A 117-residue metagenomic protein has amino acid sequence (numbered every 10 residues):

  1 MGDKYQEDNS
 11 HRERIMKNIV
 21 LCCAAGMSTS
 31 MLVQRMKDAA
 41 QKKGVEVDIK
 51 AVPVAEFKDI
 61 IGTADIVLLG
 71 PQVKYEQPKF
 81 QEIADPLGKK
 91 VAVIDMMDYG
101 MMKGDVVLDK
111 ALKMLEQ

Functional and structural regions predicted by a protein language model:
G2-I15: Short, Lys/Arg-enriched N-terminal segments with co-localized hydrophobic residues within the first ~10-30 amino acids
K17-V20, A24-G26, Q77-D98: P-loop/Walker A phosphate-binding loop and immediately adjacent motor/lid segment at beta-alpha junctions
K17-V54: Conserved active-site segments centered on acidic
N18, K90-Q117: Ser/Thr/Gly-rich flexible loops in soluble cytosolic domains mediating phosphotransfer, phosphorylation
Q34, D38, E82, D109 (+1 more regions): Short, well-ordered alpha-helices that flank and scaffold nucleotide-derived cofactor binding pockets
P53-D59, E76: Short acidic active-site motifs
I61-I66: Short acidic/histidine-rich motifs immediately flanking catalytic phosphotransfer sites in two-component signaling
P71-Q72: Short glycine-/small-residue-rich Rossmann-like dinucleotide-binding loops
